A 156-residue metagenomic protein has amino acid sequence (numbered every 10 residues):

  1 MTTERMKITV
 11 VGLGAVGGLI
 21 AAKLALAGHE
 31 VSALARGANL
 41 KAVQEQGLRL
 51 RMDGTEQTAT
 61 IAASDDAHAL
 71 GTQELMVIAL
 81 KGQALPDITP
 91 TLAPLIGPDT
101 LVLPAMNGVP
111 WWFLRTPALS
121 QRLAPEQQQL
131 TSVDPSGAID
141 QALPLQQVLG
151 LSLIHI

Functional and structural regions predicted by a protein language model:
M1-T2, H155-I156: Short, intrinsically disordered or compositionally biased N-terminal tails of bacterial proteins
T2-M52: NAD(P)+-binding Rossmann beta1-loop-alpha1 motif at the extreme N-terminus of oxidoreductases
R5, G28-E30, T60, D99 (+1 more regions): A generic structural signal for alpha->beta connector loops
V10, L40, E45-G47, T58-I61 (+2 more regions): Generic secondary-structure boundary/loop-capping signal
G17, T55-E56, A62: Short leucine-rich amphipathic alpha-helices used at interfaces
Q57, D65-I154: Rossmann-like NAD(P)(H) cofactor-binding subdomain of soluble oxidoreductases
